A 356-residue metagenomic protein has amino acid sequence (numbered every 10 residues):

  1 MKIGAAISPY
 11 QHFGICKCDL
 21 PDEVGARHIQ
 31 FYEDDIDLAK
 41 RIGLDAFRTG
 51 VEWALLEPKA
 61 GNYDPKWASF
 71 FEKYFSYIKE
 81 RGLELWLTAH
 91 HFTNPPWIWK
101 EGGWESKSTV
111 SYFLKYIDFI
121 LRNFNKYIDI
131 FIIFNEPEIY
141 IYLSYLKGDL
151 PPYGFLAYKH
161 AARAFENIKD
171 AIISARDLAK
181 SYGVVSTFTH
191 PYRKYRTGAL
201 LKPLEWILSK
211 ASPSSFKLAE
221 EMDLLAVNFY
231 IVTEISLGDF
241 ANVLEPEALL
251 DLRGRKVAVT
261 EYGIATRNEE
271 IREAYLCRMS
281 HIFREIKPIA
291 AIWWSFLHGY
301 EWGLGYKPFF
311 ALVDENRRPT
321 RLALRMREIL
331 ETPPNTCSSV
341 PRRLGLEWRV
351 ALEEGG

Functional and structural regions predicted by a protein language model:
M1-I36, K40-D45, L56-G356: Non-catalytic scaffold segments within catalytic domains of secreted glycoside hydrolases
